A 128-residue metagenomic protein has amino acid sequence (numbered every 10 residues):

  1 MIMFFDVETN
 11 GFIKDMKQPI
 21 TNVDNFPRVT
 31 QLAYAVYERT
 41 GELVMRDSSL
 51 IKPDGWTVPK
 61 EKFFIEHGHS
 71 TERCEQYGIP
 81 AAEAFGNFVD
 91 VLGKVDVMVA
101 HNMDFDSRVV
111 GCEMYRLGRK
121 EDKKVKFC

Functional and structural regions predicted by a protein language model:
M1-G111, Y115-L117, K123-K124: Conserved non-catalytic scaffold segment of RNase H-like nuclease domains
K126-C128: Short alpha-helix plus adjacent loop in nuclease-associated cores
